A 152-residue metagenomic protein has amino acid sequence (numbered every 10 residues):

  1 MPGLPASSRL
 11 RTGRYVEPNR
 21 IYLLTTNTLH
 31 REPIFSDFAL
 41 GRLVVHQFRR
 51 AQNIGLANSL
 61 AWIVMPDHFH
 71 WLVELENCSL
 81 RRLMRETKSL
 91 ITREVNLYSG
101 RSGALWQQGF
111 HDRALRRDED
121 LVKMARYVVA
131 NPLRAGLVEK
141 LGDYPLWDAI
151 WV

Functional and structural regions predicted by a protein language model:
M1-V152: Short catalytic/metal-binding and nucleic-acid-binding patches
